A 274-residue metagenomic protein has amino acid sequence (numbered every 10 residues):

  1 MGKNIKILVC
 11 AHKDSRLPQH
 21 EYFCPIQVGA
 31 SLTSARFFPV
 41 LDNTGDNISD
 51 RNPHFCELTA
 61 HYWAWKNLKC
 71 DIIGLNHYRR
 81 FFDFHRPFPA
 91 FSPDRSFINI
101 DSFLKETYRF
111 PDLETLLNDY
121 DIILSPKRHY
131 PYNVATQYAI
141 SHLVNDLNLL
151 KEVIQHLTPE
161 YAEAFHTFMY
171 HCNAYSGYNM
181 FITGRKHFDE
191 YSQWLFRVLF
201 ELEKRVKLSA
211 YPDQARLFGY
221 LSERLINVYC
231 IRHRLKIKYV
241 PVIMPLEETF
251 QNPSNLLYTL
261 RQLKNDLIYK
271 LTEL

Functional and structural regions predicted by a protein language model:
M1-L274: ER/Golgi luminal nucleotide-sugar-dependent glycosyltransferases, focusing on the catalytic module
